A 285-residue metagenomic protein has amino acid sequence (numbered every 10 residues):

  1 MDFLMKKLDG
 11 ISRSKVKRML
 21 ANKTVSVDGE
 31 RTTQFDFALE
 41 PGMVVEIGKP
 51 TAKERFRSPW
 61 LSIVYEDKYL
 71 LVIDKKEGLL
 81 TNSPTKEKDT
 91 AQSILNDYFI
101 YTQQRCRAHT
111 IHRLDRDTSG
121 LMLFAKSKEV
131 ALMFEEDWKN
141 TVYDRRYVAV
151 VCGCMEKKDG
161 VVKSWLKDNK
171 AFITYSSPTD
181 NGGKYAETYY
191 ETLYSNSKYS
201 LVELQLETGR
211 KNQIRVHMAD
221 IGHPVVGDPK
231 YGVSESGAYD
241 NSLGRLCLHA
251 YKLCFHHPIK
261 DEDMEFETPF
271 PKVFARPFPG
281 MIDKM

Functional and structural regions predicted by a protein language model:
M1-M285: RNA pseudouridine synthases
